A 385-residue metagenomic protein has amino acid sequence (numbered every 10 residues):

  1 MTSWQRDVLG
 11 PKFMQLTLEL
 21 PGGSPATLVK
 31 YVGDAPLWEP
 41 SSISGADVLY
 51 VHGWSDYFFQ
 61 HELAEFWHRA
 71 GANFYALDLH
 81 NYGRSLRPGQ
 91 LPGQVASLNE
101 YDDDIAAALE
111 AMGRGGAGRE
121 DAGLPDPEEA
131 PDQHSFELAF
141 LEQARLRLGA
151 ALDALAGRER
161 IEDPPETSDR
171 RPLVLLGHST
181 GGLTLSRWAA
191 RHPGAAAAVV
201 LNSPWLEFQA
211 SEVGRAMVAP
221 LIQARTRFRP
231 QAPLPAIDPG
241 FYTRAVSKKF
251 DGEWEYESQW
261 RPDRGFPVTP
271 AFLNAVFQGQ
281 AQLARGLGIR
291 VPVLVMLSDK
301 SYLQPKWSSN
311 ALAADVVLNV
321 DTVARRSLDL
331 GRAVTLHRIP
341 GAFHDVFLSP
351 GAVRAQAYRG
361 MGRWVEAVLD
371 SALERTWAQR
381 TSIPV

Functional and structural regions predicted by a protein language model:
M1-S41: An N-terminal hydrophobic leader/cap segment in hydrolases
G45-H52: Short beta-strand element of the alpha/beta-hydrolase
W54-S55, G83-G118, H134-A144, D163-P164 (+2 more regions): Catalytic nucleophile-loop/oxyanion-hole region of alpha/beta-hydrolase and closely related hydrolase-like folds
R69-P88: Conserved alpha/beta-hydrolase
A122, G149-L152, A156-E162, H178-T180 (+1 more regions): Alpha/beta-hydrolase-fold enzymes
P235-G331: Serine-hydrolase catalytic core
H337-V385: Catalytic active-site module of serine/aspartate enzymes centered on a nucleophile-bearing elbow/loop
